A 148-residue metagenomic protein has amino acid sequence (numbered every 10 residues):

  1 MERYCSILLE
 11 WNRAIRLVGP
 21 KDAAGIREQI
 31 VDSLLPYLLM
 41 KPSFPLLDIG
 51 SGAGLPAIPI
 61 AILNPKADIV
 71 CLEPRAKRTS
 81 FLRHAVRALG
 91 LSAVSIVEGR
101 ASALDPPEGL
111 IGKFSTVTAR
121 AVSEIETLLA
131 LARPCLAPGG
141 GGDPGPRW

Functional and structural regions predicted by a protein language model:
M1-L47, K77-V94: Class I SAM-dependent transferase core
G50-A53: Class I SAM-dependent methyltransferase "Motif I" SAM/SAH-binding loop
A57, K66-V70, P74-W148: S-adenosylmethionine
I60: Aromatic pocket-lining residues of Rossmann-like dinucleotide-binding sites
